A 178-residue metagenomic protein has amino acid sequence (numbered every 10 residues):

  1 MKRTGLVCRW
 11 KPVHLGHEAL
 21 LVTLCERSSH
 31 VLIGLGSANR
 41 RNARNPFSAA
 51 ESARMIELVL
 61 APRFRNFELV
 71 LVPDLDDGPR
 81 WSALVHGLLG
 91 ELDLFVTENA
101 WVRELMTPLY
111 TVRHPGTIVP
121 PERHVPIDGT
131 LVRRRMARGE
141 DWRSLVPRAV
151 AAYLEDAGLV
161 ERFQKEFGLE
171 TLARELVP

Functional and structural regions predicted by a protein language model:
M1-P178: Nucleotidyltransferase catalytic core that binds NTPs
